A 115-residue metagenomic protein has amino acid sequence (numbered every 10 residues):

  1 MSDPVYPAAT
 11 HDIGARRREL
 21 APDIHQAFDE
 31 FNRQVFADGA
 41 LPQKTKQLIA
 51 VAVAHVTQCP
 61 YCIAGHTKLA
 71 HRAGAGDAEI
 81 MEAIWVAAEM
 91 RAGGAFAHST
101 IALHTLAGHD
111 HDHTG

Functional and structural regions predicted by a protein language model:
M1-T45, A97-G115: Acidic, glycine/proline-rich low-complexity segments that act as flexible tails and inter-domain linkers
H25-Q26, A64-E79: Iron-sulfur (Fe-S) cluster-binding segments and ferredoxin-like electron-carrier domains, especially [2Fe-2S]
N32-R33, A50, T67-H71, W85: Amphipathic alpha-helical segments within well-ordered protein domains
G39-T57, A78-I84: Immediate flanking context of iron-sulfur cluster ligation sites
H55, H66, H98: Histidine-centered active-site/metal-ligand motif
C59-C62: Short cysteine clusters
M81-L106: C-terminal structural segments of small proteins and small subunits
